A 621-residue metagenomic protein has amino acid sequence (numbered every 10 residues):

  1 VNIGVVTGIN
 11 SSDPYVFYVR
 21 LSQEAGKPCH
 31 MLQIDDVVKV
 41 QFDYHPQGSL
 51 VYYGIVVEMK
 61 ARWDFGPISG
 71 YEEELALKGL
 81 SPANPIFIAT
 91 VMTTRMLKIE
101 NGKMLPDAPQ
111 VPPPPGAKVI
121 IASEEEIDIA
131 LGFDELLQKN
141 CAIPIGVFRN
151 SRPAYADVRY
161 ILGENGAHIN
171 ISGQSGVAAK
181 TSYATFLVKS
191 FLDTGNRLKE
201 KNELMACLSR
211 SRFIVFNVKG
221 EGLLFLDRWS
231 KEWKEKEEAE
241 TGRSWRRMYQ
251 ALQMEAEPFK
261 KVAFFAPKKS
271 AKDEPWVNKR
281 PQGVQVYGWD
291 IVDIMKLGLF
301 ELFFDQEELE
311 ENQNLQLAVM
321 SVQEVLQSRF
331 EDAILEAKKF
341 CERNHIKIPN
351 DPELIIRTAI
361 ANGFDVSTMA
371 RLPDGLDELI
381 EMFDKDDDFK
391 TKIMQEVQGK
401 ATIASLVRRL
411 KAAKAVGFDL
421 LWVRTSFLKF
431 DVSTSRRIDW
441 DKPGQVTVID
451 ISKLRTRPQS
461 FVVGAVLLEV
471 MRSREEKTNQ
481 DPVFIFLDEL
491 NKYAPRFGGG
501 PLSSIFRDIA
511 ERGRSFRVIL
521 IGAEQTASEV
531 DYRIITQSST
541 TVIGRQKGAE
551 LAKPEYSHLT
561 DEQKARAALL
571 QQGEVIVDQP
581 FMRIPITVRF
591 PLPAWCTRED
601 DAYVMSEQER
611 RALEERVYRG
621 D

Functional and structural regions predicted by a protein language model:
V1-Q174, S182, A206-S209, T478-D481 (+1 more regions): Basic- and hydrophobic-enriched, low-structure N-terminal and domain-boundary segments that flank ATP-binding catalytic
D64-P67, G222-D227, K231-K234, A271-V277 (+4 more regions): Switch/connector loops and helix/strand junctions flanking conserved nucleotide-binding motifs in nucleotide-processing
I145-A263, S503, Y532, V577 (+2 more regions): Glycine-rich phosphate-binding loop of nucleotide-binding enzymes
I169-N170, I449, I521: Conserved beta-strand position immediately N-terminal to the Walker
N196-K199, L204-S209, F216, G220-L226 (+4 more regions): P-loop NTPase motor domains
E238, G242-P281, T536-H558, A568-Q571 (+1 more regions): Conserved P-loop NTPase catalytic core
R507-A594: Conserved ATP-driven motor cores of ASCE-family P-loop NTPases powering translocation/secretion/packaging/pilus
G573-D621: Conserved P-loop NTPase motor module
